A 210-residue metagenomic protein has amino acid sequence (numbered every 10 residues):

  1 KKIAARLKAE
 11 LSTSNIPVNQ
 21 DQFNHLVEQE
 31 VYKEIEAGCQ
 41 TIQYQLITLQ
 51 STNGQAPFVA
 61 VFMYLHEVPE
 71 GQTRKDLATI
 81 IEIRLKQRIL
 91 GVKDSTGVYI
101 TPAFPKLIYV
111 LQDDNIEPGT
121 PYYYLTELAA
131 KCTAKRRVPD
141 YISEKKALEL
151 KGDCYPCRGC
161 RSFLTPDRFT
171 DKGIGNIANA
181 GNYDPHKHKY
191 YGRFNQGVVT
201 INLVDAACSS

Functional and structural regions predicted by a protein language model:
K1-S210: Conserved catalytic cores of very large enzyme subunits
